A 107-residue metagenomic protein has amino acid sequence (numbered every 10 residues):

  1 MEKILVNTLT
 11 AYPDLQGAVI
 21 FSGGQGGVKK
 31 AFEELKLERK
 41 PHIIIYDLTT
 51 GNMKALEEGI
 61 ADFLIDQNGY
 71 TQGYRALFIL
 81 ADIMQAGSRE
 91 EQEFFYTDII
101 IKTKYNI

Functional and structural regions predicted by a protein language model:
M1-T50: Hydrophobic alpha-helical
E2, L56-G59: Short helices/loops that flank or line small-molecule/ion binding pockets
V19, I44, F63-I65, K102: Hydrophobic/aromatic beta-strand patches that form the interior of the parallel beta-sheet core in alpha/beta enzyme
G23, G51, T71-R75: Conserved active-site and cofactor/substrate-binding residues in soluble primary-metabolism enzymes
G27-K30, A55, R75, I79: Alpha-helical scaffold segments in soluble metabolic enzymes
T49-E57: Flexible loop/hinge segments that line or gate small-molecule binding clefts
E58-Y70: Short beta-strand elements at the ligand-binding edges of bilobed clamshell
N68-I107: Hinge/cleft segment of the Venus flytrap/periplasmic-binding protein
